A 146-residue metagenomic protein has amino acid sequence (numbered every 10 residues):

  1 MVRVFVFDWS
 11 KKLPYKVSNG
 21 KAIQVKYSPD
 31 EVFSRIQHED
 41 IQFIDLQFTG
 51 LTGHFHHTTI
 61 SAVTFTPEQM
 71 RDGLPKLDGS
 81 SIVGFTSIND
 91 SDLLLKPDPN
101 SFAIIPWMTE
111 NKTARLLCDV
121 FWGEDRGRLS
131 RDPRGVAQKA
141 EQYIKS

Functional and structural regions predicted by a protein language model:
F5-S146: ATP/Mg2+-dependent ligation/transfer catalytic cores
